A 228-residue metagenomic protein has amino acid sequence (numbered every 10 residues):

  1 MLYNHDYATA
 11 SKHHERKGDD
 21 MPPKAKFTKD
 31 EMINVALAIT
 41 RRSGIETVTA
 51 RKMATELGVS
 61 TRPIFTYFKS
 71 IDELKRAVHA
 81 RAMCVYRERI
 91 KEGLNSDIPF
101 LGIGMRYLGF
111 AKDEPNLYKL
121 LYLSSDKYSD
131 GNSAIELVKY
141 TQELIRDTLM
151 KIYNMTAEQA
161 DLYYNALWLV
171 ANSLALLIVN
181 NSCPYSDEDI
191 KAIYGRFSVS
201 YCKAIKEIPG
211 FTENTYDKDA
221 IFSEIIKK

Functional and structural regions predicted by a protein language model:
L2-D19, D147-K151, P184-K228: C-terminal peripheral helix-coil segments that are non-catalytic and often amphipathic
K26-R41, E46-T47, G58, T66-K91 (+2 more regions): An amphipathic alpha-helix adjacent to DNA-recognition modules
T40, E73-A82, L121, D130 (+1 more regions): Alpha-helical DNA-contacting segments of helix-turn-helix folds
A54: The alpha-helix within a helix-turn-helix
R62: Key DNA-contact positions within bacterial/archaeal DNA-binding proteins
A77, I90-L117, M155, L167: Hydrophobic alpha-helical connector segments
K112-D130, D147, L174-P184: Amphipathic alpha-helical segments used for helix-helix packing
Y128-N154, D161-A166, L176, G195-K203: Amphipathic alpha-helical packing segments from all-alpha helical-bundle domains
